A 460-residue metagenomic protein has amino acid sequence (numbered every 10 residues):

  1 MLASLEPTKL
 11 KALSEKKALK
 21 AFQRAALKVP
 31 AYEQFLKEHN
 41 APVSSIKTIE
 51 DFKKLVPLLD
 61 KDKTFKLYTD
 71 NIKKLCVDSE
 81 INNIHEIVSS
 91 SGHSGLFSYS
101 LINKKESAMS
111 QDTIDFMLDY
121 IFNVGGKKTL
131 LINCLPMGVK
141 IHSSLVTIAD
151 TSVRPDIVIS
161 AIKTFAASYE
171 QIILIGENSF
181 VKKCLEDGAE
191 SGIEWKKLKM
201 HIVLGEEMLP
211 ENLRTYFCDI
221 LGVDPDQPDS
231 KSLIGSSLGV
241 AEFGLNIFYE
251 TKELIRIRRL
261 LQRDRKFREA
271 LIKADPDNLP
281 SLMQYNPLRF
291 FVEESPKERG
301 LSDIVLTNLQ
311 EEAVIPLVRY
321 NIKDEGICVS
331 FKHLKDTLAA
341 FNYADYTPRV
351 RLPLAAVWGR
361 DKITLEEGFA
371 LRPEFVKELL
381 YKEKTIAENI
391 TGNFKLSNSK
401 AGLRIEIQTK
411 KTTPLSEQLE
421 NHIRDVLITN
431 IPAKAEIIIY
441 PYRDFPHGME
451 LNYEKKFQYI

Functional and structural regions predicted by a protein language model:
M1-K128, M137, I141-H142, S399-I460: Nucleotide 5′-phosphate-binding alpha/beta core
M1-R24, T147-I460: Active-site glycine/GP-rich loop and adjacent strand/helix microenvironment that borders small-molecule binding pockets
N103-K183: AMP-binding/adenylate-forming
